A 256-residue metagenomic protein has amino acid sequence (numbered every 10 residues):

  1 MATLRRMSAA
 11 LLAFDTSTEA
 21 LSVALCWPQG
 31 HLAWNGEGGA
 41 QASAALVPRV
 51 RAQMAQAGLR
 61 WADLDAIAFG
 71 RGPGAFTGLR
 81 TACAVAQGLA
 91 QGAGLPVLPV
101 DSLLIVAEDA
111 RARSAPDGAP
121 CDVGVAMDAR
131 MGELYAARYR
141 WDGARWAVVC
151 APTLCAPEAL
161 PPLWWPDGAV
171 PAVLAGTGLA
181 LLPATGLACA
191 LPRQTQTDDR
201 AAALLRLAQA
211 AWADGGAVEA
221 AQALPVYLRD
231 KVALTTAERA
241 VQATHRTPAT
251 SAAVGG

Functional and structural regions predicted by a protein language model:
A2-P73, G256: N-terminal beta-alpha supersecondary unit
A2-R6, Q29, N35, Q41 (+4 more regions): Surface "functional belts" at beta-alpha junctions
E37-A45, F76, R80, A84 (+1 more regions): Residues at secondary-structure transition points
Q53-A57, G92, A110, L204-W212 (+1 more regions): Stable alpha-helical structural segments in soluble proteins, enriched in small hydrophobic residues
A55-A62, A90-V100, G118: Phosphate-handling active-site elements
A68-P96, S102: DPxDG-like acidic metal-binding loop motif
G74, L89, L174, L205 (+1 more regions): A residue-level signal for conserved active-site and pocket-lining positions in enzyme catalytic cores
P192-G256: Acyltransferase
